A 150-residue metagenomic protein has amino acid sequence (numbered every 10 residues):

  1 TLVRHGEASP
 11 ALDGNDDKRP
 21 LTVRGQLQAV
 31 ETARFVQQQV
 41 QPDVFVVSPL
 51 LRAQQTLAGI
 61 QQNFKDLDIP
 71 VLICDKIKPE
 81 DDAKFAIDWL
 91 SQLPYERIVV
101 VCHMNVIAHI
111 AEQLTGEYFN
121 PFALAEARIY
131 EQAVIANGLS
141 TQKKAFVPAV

Functional and structural regions predicted by a protein language model:
L2-D81, I107, E117-A125: Active-site-proximal alpha-helix that buttresses catalytic centers in soluble enzyme cores
Q38-Q41, Q92-E96: Glycine-rich phosphate-binding loop signature in dinucleotide/nucleotide-binding domains
D66-D68, Y95, N137: Short, well-ordered coil/turn elements that cap or connect secondary structure elements
K78-P94: Short phosphate-binding loop-to-helix
P94-C102, V106: Generic beta-sheet signal
C102, H109-I110, G116-E117: Conserved beta-loop-beta/alpha segment of the NTase-like Rossmann-fold superfamily that binds/positions NTPs
E117-T141, V147-V150: Domain-level recognition of soluble alpha/beta enzyme cores, biased toward histidine phosphatases/phosphomutases
